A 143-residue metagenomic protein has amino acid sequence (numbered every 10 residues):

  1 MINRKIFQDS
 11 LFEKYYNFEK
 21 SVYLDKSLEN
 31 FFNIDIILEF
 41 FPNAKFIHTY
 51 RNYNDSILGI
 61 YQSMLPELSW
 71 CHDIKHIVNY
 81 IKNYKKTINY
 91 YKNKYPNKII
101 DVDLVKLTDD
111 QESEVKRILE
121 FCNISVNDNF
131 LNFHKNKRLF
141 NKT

Functional and structural regions predicted by a protein language model:
M1-N3: Conserved substrate/cofactor phosphate-moiety recognition/catalytic segment in nucleotide-dependent phosphotransferases
F12-T143: PAPS-dependent sulfotransferase catalytic domain
